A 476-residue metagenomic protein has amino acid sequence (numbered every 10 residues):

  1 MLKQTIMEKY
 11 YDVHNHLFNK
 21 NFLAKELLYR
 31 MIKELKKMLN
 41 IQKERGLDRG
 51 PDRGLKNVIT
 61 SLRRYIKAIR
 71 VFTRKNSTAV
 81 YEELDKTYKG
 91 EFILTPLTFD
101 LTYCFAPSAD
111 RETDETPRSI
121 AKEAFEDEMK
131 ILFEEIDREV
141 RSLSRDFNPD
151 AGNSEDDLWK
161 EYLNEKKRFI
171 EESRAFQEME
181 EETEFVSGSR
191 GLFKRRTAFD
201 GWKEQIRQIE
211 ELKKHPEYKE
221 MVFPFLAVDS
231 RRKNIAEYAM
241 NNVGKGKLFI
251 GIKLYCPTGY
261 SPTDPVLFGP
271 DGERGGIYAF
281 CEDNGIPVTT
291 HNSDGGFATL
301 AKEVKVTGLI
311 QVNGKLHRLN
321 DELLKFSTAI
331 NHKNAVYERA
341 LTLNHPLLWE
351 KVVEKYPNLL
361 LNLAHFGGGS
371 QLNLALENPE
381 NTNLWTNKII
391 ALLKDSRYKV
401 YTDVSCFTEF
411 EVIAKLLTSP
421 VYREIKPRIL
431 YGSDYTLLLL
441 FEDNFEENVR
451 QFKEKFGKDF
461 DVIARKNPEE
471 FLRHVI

Functional and structural regions predicted by a protein language model:
M1-V13, N19-E83, I250, C256 (+2 more regions): Mid-to-C-terminal alpha-helical segments outside catalytic/metal-binding sites
H14, L94, P224, I252 (+5 more regions): Divalent metal-coordination and catalytic microenvironments
H16-F18, T98-D100, Y255-P257, S293-G295 (+3 more regions): Catalytic metal-binding/acid-base residues of hydrolase active sites
L17, Y103-A340: Active-site gating/metal-coordination segments in enzymes
L27, I32-L35, L39, G251 (+1 more regions): Catalytic pocket-lining loop regions of alpha/beta-barrel enzymes, especially the amidohydrolase/enolase/GH5 lineages
S61-R64, A68-V80, T197-Q208, N234 (+6 more regions): Soluble or luminal CAZymes and related metallo-dependent hydrolases
R70-K75, Y103-F105, D200-G201, D229-E237 (+6 more regions): Acidic-and-aromatic substrate-binding clefts and catalytic sites of carbohydrate-active enzymes
V80-F92, Q205-F223, F280-G285, L348-L361 (+2 more regions): A structural motif corresponding to the C-terminal end of an alpha-helix and its immediate exit/capping segment
